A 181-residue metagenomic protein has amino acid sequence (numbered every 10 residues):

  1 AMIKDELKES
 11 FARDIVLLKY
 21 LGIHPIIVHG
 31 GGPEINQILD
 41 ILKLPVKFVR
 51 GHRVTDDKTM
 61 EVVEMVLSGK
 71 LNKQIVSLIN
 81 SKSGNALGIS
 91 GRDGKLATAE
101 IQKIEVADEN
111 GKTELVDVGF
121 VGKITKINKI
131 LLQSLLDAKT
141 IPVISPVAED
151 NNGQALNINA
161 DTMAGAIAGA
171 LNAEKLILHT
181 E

Functional and structural regions predicted by a protein language model:
A1-T180: Nucleotide/pyrophosphate-binding catalytic subdomain
